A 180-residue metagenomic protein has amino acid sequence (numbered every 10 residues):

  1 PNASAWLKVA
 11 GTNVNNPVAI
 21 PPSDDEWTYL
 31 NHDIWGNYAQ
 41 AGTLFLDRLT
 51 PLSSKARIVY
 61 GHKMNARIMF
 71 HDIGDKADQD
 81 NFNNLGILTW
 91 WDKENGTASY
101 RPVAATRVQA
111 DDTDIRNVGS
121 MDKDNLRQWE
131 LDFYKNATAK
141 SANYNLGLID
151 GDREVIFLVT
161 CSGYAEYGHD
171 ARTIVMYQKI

Functional and structural regions predicted by a protein language model:
P1-I180: Solvent-exposed, non-transmembrane regions of membrane-associated and secreted proteins
